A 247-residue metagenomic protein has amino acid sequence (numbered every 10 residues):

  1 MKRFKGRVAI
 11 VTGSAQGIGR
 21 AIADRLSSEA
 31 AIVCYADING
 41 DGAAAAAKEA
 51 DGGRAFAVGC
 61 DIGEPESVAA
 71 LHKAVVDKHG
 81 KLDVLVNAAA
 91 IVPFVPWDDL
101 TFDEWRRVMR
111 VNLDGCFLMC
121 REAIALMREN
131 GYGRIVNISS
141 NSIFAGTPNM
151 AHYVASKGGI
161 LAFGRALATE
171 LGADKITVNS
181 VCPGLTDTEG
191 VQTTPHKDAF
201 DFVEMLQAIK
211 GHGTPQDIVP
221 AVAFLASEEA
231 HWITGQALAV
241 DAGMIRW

Functional and structural regions predicted by a protein language model:
E29-A45: Conserved glycine-rich Rossmann-like NAD(P)H-binding loop of the short-chain dehydrogenase/reductase
I91, D98-L118, Y132, V136 (+3 more regions): Catalytic Tyr-X3-Lys loop
V95-D98, A145-A151, A173-D174, K210 (+1 more regions): Active-site loop immediately N-terminal to the catalytic Tyr-X3-Lys motif of short-chain dehydrogenase/reductase
P96-W97, E104-R106, V191, V203: Substrate-binding pocket helix/loop in short-chain dehydrogenase/reductase
C120, S156, G164: Active-site helix of classical SDR
A125, T169-A173, H231: Alpha-helical segment proximal to the catalytic Tyr-Lys
S140: Residue(s) in the substrate-gating loop at a strand-loop-helix junction that position the organic substrate next
A145, A223, T234-W247: Short C-terminal tail/terminal secondary-structure segment of NAD(P)H-dependent dehydrogenase/reductase domains
